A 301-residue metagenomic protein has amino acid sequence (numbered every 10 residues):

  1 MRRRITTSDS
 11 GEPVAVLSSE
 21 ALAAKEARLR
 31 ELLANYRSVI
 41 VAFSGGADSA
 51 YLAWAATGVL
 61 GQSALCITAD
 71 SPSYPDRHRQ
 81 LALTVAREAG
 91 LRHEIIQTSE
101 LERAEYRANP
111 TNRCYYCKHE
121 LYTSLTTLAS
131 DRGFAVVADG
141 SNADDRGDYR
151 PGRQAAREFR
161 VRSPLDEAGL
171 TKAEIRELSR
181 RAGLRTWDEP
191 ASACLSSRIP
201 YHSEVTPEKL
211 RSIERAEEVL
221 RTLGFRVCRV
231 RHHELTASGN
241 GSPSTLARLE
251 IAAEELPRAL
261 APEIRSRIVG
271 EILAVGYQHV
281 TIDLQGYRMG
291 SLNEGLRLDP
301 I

Functional and structural regions predicted by a protein language model:
R2-R181, A247, A261-Y277, I282 (+2 more regions): ATP-dependent adenylation/nucleotidyltransferase module used to activate substrates
A42, C194, E250: Conserved beta-strand segments that form the floor/walls of ligand-binding pockets within enzyme and binding domains
L101, P200-H202, A253-L256: A short, flexible beta-alpha/helix-coil linker loop
L170, E174-L220, G224-R229, S238-P243: Mid-to-C-terminal catalytic subdomains of enzymes that bind/position adenosyl phosphate moieties or nucleic-acid
R231-L246, D283-M289: Small/polar glycine-rich anion-binding or flexible loop at a beta-alpha turn
S242-S244, R248-A261: A short interface-forming secondary-structure element
G290-I301: Short, low-order "capping/linker" segments at domain edges
